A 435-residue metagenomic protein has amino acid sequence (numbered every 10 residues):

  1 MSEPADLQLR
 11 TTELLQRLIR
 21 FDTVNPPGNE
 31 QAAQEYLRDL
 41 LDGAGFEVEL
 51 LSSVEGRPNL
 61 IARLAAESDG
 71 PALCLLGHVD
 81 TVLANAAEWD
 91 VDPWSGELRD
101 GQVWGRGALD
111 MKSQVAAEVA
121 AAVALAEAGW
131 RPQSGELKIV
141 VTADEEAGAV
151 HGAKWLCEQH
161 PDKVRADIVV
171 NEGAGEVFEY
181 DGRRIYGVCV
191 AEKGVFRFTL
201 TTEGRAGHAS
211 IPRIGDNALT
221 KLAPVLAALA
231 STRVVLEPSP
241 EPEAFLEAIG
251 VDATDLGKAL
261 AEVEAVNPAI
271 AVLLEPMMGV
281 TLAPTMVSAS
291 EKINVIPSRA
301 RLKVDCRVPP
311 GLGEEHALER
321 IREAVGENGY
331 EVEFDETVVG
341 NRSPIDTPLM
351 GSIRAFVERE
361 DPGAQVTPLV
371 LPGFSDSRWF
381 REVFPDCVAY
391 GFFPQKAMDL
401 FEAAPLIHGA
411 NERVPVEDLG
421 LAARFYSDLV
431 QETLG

Functional and structural regions predicted by a protein language model:
S2-A108, V115, L125-G135, V304: Acidic/His- and Gly-rich active-site-bordering loop/insert found across diverse amide/peptide-bond hydrolases
E35, L50-S52, E145, V177 (+4 more regions): Short Gly/Pro-enriched turn/cap motifs at secondary-structure boundaries
F46, S68-G70, V177-E179, V234-N294 (+4 more regions): An extended, acidic, His-containing surface patch that forms the Zn2+-binding/catalytic region of metallohydrolases
R57, V91, S134, V164-R165 (+3 more regions): Short, solvent-exposed loop/turn segments at the edges of secondary structure
L75, A317-V325: Short amphipathic alpha-helices in soluble, non-transmembrane regions that often serve as interface/regulatory elements
V103, L109-V188: Acidic/histidine-rich catalytic neighborhood of metal-dependent amide-processing enzymes
K154-L156, A209-L236: A short core secondary-structure module
G182-R184, E203-S210: Flexible glycine/proline-enriched surface loops and loop-helix/loop-strand junctions
